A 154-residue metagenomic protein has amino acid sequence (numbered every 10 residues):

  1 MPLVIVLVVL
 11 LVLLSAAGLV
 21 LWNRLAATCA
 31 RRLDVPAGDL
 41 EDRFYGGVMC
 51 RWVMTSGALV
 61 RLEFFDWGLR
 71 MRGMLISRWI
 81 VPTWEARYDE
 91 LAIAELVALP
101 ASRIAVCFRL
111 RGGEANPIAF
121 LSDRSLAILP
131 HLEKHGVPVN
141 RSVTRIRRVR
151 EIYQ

Functional and structural regions predicted by a protein language model:
M1-D66: Anionic N-terminal interaction surfaces
R24, M54, A86, R148-Q154: Intrinsic disorder/low-complexity segments enriched in polar/charged and small flexible residues
A30-R31, V35, E90-Q154: Acidic, Ser/Thr- and proline-rich intrinsically disordered linker/docking segments of eukaryotic scaffolds
D42-G47, A86, P117-F120: Generic detection of short hydrophobic beta-strand segments and adjacent strand-loop junctions
W52, R70-M71, S77-W79, G113-F120: Short, surface-exposed beta-strand/loop "edge" segments at domain boundaries and coil↔beta transitions
M54-S56, R61-E63, R78, A98-P100 (+1 more regions): A generic structural signal for short, solvent-exposed coil/turn residues that cap or connect secondary-structure
F65-A101, A105: Phosphoinositide-binding peripheral membrane targeting modules
